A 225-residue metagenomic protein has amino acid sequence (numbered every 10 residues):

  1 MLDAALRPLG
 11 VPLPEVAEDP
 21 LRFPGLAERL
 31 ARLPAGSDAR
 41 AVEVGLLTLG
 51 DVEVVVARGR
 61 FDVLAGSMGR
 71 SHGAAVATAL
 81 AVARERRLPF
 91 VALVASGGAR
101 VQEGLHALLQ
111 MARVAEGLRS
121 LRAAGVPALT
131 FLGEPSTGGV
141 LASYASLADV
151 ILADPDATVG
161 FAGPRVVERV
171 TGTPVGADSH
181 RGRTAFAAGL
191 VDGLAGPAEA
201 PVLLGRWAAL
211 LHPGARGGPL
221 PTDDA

Functional and structural regions predicted by a protein language model:
M1-V42, L46-L49, R206-A225: Intrinsically disordered, low-complexity segments enriched in small/flexible residues
S37-R40, G66-T78: Glycine-rich anion/phosphate-binding loops
L47-R60, A75-R100: A structural preference for short, pocket-lining loop segments at secondary-structure junctions
E53-V55, G69, A75, A107-R113: Glycine-rich phosphate- or other oxyanion-binding loops that anchor nucleotides, phosphorylated ligands
F61-V63, P155: Short active-site-proximal "capping" loops at secondary-structure junctions
L64-M68, R100-E103: A generic structural signal for short coil/turn motifs at secondary-structure boundaries
G97-R216: Conserved catalytic cores of soluble enzyme domains, especially glycine-rich substrate-binding beta-alpha loops
